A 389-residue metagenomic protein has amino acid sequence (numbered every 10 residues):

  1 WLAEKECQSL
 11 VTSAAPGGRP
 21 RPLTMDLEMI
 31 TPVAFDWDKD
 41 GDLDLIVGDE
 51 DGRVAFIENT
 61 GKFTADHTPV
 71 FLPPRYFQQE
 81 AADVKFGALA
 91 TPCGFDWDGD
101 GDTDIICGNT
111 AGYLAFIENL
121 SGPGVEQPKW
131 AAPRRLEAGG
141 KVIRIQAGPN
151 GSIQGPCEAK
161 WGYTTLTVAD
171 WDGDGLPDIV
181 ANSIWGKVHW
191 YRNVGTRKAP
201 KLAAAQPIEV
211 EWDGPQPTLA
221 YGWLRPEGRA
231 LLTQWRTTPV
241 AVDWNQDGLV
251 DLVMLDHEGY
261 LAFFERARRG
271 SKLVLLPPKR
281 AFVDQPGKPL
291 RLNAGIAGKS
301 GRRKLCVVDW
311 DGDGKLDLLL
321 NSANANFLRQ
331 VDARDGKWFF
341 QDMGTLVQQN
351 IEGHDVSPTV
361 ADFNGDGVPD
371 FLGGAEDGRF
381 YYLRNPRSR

Functional and structural regions predicted by a protein language model:
W1-L27, T60-G87, L120-W161, V194-Q234 (+3 more regions): Blade-edge motifs of beta-propeller repeat domains
E28, E50, F86-A88, G99 (+8 more regions): Exposed loop/turn and edge beta-strand positions of beta-sandwich/beta-sheet ligand-binding modules
I30-W37, A90-W97, T164-W171, T237-W244 (+3 more regions): Beta-propeller blade termini
K39-G48, G99-G108, G173-N182, Q246-L255 (+2 more regions): Acidic/hydrophobic-patterned starts of short beta strands in beta-sheet-rich repeat architectures
G52-R53, G112-Y113, G186-K187, G259-Y260 (+2 more regions): Loop/turn residues immediately N-terminal
F56-E58, F116-E118, W190-N193, F263-E265 (+2 more regions): Conserved blade-register residue in beta-propeller folds
G298-V331: Loop/turn-rich, solvent-exposed surfaces of beta-rich toroidal or solenoidal domains
H354-R389: Blade-level signature of beta-propeller repeat domains, shared across WD40, Kelch, NHL, RCC1 and BNR/Asp-box propellers
